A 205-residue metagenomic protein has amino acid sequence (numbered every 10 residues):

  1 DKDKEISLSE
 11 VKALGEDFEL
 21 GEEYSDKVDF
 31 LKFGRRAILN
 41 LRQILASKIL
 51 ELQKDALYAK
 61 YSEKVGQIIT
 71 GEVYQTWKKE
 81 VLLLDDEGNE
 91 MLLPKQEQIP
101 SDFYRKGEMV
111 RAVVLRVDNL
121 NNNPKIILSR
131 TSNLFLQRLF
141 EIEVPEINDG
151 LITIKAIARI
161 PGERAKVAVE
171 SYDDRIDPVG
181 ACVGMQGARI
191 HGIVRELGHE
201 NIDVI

Functional and structural regions predicted by a protein language model:
D1-I205: RNA-contacting regions in translation and RNA-metabolism proteins, encompassing KH/S1 modules where present
